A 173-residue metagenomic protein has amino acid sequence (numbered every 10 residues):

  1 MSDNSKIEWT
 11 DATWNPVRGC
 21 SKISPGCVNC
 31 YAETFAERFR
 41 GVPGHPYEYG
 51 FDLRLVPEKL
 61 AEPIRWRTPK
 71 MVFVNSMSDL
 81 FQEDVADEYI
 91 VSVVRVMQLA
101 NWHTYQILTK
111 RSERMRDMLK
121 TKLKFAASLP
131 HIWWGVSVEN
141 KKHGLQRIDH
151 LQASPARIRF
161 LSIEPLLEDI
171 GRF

Functional and structural regions predicted by a protein language model:
M1-V72, D79: N-terminal [4Fe-4S]-dependent radical SAM core
L55-F173: Conserved AdoMet/S-adenosylmethionine-binding subsite of the radical SAM
